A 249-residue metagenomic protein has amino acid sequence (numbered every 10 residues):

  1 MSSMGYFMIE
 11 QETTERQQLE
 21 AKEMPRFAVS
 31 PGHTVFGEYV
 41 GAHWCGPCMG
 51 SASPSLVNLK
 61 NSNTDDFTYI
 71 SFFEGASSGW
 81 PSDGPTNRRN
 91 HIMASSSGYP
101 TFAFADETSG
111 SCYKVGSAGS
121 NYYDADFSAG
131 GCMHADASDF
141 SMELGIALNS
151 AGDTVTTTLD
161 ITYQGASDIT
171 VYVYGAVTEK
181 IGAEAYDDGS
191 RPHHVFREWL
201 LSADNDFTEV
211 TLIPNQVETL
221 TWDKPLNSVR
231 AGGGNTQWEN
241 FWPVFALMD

Functional and structural regions predicted by a protein language model:
M1-P25: N-terminal targeting signals for export/organelle localization
E15-Q18, C48-G50, G152-V155: A short linear-motif detector with a strong N-terminal bias
E20-H33, D136-S138, K180: Residue-level detector of functionally pivotal "anchor" positions at catalytic/ligand-binding pockets or at interdomain
E23, S53-S55, D83-R89: Alpha-helical scaffolding within the catalytic cores of extracellular/periplasmic polymer-degrading hydrolases
M24-G75: Local sequence-structure signature of Cys/Sec-based thiol-disulfide redox active-site neighborhoods
D65-D249: Short, conserved sequence motifs used for protein processing/export or organelle targeting and for catalysis
